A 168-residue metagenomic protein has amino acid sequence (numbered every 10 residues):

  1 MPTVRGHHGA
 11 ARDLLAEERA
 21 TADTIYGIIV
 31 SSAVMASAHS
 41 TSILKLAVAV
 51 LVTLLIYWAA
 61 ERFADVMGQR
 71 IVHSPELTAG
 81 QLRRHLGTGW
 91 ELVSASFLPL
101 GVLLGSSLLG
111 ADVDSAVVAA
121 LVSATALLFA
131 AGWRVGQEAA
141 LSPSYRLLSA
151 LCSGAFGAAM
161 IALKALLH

Functional and structural regions predicted by a protein language model:
M1-A16: Short, Lys/Arg-rich, polar N-terminal cytosolic tail immediately upstream of the first transmembrane signal-anchor
A16-S40, G154-A155: The first (N-terminal) embedded transmembrane alpha-helix
V34-A49, L104-S115, M160-H168: Helix-coil boundary and interhelical linker segments in multi-pass alpha-helical membrane proteins
V48-A59, V113-A126: Structural signature of hydrophobic alpha-helical transmembrane segments
W58-H73: Membrane-water interface of transmembrane alpha-helices
P75-L92: Juxtamembrane helix-capping/reentrant segments at transmembrane boundaries
T88-V117, L121-A124: Alpha-helical transmembrane segments of helical membrane proteins, especially in multi-pass transport, channel
W133-A155: Interfacial loop-to-transmembrane junctions
